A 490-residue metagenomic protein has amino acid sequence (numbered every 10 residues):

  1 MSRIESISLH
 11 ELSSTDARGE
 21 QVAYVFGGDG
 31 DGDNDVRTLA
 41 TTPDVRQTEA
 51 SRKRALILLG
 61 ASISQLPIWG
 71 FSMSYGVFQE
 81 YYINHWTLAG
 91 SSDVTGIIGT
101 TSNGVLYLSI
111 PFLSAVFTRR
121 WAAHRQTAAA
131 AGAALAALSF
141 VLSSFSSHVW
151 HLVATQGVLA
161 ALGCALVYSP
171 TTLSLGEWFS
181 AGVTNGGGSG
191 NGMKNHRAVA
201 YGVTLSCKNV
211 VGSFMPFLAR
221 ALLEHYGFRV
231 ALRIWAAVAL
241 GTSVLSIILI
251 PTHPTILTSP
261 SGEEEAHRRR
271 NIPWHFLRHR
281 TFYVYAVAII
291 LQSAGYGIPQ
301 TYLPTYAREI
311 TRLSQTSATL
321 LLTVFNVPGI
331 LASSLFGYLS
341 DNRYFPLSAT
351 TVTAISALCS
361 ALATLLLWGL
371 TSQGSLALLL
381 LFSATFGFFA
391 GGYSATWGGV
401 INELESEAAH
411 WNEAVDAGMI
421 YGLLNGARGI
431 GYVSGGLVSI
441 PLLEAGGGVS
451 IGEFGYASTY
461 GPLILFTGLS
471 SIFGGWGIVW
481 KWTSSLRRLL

Functional and structural regions predicted by a protein language model:
S2-G70, T255, H267-H275: Cytosolic juxtamembrane N-terminal segment immediately preceding the first transmembrane helix of multi-pass
S62, L66, A136-F140, V149-V167 (+4 more regions): Hydrophobic core of transmembrane alpha-helices in multi-pass small-molecule transporters, especially MFS/SLC-type
P67, F71-E80, H279-Y338, F345 (+3 more regions): Extracytoplasmic gate region of multi-pass secondary transporters
Y82, C164-G187, A200, G392-W411: Intracellular juxtamembrane helix-capping segments at the cytosolic ends of symmetry-related transmembrane helices
L108-W150: Conserved MFS/SLC helix-loop-helix module at the cytosolic interface between two early adjacent transmembrane helices
S109-A123, A332-S348, L367, L443: Helix-to-loop junctions at the C-terminal end of transmembrane segments in multipass secondary transporters
R197, T204-P254: Helix-loop-helix hairpin linking two adjacent transmembrane segments in secondary transporters
N326, P346-V400: C-terminal transmembrane helical hairpin of 12-TM major facilitator-type secondary transporters
